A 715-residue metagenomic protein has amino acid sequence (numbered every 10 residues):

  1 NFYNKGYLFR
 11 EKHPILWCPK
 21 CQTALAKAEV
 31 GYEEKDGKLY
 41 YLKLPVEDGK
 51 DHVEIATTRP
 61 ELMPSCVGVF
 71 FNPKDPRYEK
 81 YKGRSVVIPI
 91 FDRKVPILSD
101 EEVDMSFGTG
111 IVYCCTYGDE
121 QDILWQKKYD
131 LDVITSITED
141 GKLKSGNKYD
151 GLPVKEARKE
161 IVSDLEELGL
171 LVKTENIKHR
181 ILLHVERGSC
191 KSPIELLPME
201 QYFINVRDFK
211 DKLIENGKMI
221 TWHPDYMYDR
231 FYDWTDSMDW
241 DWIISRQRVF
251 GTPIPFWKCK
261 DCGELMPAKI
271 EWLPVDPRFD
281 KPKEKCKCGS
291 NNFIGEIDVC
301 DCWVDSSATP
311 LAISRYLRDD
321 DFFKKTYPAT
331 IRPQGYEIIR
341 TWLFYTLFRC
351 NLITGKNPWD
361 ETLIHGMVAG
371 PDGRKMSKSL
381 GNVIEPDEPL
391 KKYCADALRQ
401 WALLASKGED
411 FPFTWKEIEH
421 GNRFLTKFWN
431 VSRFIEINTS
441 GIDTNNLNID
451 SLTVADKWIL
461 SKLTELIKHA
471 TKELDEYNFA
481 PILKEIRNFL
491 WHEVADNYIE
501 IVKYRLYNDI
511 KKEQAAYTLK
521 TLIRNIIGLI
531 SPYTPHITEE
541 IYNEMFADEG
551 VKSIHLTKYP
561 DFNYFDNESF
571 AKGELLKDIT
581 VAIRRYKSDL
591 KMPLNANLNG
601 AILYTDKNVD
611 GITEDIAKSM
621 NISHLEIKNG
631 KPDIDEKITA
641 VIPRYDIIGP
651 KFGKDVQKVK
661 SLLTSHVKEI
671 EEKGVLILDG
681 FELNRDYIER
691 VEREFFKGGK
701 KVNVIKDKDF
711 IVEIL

Functional and structural regions predicted by a protein language model:
N1-H52, F107-D261, W342, R374 (+5 more regions): Residue patterns forming the tRNA-binding/recognition surfaces of aminoacyl-tRNA synthetases and related DALR
F2, V53-F71, G188-S189, I194-E195 (+6 more regions): Conserved phosphate/anionic-ligand binding catalytic regions in large, soluble enzymes, centered on
Y3-K35, M63-C66, L265-S290, G295 (+1 more regions): Amphipathic alpha-helical
Y41, M238-V304, A308, L352-A395 (+1 more regions): Feature 926 captures the class I aminoacyl-tRNA synthetase adenylation module centered on the KMSKS loop
P60-D140, V162, E166, D686-L715: Catalytic alpha/beta core of large soluble enzyme barrels
D75-E102, L131, L170, S192-N216 (+2 more regions): Conserved oxyanion/phosphate-binding beta-strand-loop segments in alpha/beta enzyme cores
T326-E337: A short glycine/serine-rich beta->alpha loop
W342-L352: Short Ser/Thr-interspersed hydrophobic loop/turn segments at strand-loop and sheet-helix junctions that line or gate
